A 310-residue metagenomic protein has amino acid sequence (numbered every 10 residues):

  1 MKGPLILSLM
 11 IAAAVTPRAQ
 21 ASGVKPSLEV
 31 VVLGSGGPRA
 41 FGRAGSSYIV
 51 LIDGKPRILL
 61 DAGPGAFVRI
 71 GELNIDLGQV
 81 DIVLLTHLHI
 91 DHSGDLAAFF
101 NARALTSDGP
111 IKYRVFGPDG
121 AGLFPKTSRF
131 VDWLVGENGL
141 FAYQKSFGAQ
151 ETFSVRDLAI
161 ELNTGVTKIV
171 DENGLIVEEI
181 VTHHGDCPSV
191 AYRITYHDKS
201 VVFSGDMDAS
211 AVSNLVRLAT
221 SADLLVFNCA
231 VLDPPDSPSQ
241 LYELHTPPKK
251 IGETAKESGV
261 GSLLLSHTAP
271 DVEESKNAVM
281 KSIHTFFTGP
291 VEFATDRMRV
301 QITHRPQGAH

Functional and structural regions predicted by a protein language model:
K2-A14: Bacterial N-terminal signal peptides
L5, P38-F41, N74, A222-D223 (+1 more regions): Short hydrophobic/aromatic-rich motifs at helix boundaries and adjacent loops
I11, V15-S22, A222: Compositionally biased non-globular segments, especially hydrophobic aliphatic-rich helices of signal peptides
A19-V201, S213, A278-G308: Binuclear metal-dependent hydrolase catalytic cores
T182, D206-M207: Residue-level structural signal for beta-strand termini and adjacent loop
S200, M207-M298: Cap/insert and terminal regions of metallo-dependent hydrolase folds
